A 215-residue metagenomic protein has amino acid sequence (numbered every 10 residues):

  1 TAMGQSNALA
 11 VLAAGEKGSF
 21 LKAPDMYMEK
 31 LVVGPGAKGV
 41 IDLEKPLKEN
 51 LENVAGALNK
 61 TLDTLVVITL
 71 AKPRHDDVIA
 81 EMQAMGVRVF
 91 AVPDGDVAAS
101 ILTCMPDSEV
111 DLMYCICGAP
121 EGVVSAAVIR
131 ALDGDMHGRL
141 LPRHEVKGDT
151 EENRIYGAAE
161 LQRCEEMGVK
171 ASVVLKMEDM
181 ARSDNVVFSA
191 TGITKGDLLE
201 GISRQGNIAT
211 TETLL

Functional and structural regions predicted by a protein language model:
T1-S19: DPxDG-like acidic metal-binding loop motif
A2, L21-A23, M113, E178: Homeobox/homeodomain signature
G4, A23, G39-P46, N59 (+1 more regions): Short, well-structured alpha-helical patches and their helix-loop capping segments that border functional surfaces
G4-S6, D25, R182, N207-I208: A short, structural micro-pattern
G15-D42: Flexible glycine-/small-residue-enriched beta->alpha junction loops that bind anionic phosphate/pyrophosphate groups
L47-I208, E212-L214: An extended, acidic
